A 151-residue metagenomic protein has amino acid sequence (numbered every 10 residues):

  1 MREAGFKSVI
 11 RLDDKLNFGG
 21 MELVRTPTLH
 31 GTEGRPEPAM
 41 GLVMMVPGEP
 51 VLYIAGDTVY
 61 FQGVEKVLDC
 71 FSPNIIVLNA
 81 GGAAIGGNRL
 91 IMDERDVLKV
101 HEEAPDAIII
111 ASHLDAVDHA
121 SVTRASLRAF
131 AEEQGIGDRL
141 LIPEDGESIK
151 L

Functional and structural regions predicted by a protein language model:
M1-V24, S121, A129-F130: Non-globular, low-confidence helical/coil segments that flank catalytic cores
E3, K7, G31-G34, I109: Short, solvent-exposed secondary-structure boundary motifs
E3-G5, N17, G48, E103 (+1 more regions): Short, structurally constrained coil/turn elements that cap an alpha-helix or connect an alpha-helix to the following
K7, G56-T58, I91: Short gly/ser/thr-rich secondary-structure transition/capping motifs
R11-C70, D145-L151: Core dinuclear metal-dependent hydrolase active-site scaffold
Q62-D145: Cap/insert and terminal regions of metallo-dependent hydrolase folds
